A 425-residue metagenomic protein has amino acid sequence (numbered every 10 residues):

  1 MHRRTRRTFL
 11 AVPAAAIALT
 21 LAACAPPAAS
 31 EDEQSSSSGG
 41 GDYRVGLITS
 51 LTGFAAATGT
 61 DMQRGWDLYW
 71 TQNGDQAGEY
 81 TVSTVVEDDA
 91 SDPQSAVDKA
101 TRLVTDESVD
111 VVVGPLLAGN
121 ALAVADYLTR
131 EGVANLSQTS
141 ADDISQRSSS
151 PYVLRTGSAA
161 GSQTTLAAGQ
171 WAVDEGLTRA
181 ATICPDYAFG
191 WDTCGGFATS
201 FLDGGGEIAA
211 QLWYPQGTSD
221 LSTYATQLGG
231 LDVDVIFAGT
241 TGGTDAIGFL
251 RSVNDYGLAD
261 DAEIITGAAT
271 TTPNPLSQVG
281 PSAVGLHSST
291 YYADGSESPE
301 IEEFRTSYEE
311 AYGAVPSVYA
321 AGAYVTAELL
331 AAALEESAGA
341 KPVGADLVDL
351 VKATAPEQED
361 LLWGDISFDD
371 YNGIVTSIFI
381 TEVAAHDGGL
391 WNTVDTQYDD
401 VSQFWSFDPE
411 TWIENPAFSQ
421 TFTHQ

Functional and structural regions predicted by a protein language model:
M1-R44, W412, P416-Q425: Short, low-complexity disordered leader/linker segments with a strong preference for bacterial N-terminal type II
E31-E33, D42, A57-M62, Q72 (+4 more regions): Beta-alpha junction/loop-to-helix N-cap segments that form part of ligand/metal-binding clefts
S37-G65, Y69, E87-Q94, L116-L117 (+2 more regions): Extracytoplasmic "Venus flytrap"
F54, T58, M62-Y69, A96-A100 (+15 more regions): Stable alpha-helical elements in mature extracytoplasmic
V109-W213, E263-H287: Extracytoplasmic ligand/sensor domains, especially the bilobed periplasmic-binding protein
A118-T129, V233-Y256: Hydrophobic alpha-helical
S252-Y324, E336-K341, D400-H424: Extracellular/periplasmic periplasmic-binding protein-like sensory domains
A311-S317, A332-D400: Segments of small-molecule ligand-sensing domains
